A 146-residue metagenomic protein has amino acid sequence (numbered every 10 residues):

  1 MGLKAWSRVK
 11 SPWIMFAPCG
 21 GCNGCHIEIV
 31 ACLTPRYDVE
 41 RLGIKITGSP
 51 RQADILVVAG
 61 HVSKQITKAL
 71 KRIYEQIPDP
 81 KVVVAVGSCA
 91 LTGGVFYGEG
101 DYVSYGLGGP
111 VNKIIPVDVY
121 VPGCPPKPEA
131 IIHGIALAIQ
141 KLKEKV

Functional and structural regions predicted by a protein language model:
M1-V146: Iron-sulfur-associated redox domains of electron-transfer enzymes in respiratory and anaerobic energy metabolism
